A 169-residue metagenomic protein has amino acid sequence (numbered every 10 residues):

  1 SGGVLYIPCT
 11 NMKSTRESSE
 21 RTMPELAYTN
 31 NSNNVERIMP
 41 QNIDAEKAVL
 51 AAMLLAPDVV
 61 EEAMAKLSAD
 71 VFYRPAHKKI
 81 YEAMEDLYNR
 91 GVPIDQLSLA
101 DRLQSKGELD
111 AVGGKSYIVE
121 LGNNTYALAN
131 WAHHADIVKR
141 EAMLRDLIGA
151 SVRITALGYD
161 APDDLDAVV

Functional and structural regions predicted by a protein language model:
G2-A142: Noncatalytic partner-interaction/assembly domains of nucleic-acid and motor enzyme complexes, especially the accessory
N123-V169: Interdomain "pre-motor" coupling segment immediately N-terminal to P-loop NTPase/helicase cores
